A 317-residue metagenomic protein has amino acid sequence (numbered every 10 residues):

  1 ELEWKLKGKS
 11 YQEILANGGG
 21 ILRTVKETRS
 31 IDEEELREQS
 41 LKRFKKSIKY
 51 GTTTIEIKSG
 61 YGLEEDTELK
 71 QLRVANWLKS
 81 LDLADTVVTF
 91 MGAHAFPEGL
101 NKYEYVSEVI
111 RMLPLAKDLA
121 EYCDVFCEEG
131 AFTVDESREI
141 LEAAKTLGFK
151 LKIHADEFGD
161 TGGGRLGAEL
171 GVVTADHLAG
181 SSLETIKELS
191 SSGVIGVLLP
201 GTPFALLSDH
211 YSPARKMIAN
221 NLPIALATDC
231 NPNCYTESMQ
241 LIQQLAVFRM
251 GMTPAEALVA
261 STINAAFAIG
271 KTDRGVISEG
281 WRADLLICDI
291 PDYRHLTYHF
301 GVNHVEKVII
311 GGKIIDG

Functional and structural regions predicted by a protein language model:
E1-R23: Flexible glycine-/small-residue-enriched beta->alpha junction loops that bind anionic phosphate/pyrophosphate groups
L2, G51, K58, C123 (+9 more regions): Divalent metal-coordination and catalytic microenvironments
G19-S40, K45, T53-T161, P232: Metal-coordinating catalytic core of metallo-dependent amide/deamination hydrolases
I48, A116-K117, K145, A168 (+2 more regions): Non-catalytic positions within long, well-ordered alpha-helices that form the structural scaffold/packing of enzyme
T53-I55, D85-T89, E121-D124, V173-T174 (+5 more regions): Structural motif
L119, V276-E279: Residue-level "contact hotspot" at macromolecular interaction interfaces
K150, D160-V276, D289-I290, F300-V302 (+1 more regions): Active-site-adjacent C-terminal substructures of enzyme catalytic domains
Y298-I309: Short, compositionally biased
